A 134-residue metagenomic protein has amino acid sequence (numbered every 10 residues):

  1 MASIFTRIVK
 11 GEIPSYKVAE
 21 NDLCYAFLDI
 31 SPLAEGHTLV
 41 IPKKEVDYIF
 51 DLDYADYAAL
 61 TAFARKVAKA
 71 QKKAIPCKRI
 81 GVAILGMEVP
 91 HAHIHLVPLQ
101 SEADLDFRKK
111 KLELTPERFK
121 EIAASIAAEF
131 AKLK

Functional and structural regions predicted by a protein language model:
M1-K134: HIT superfamily nucleotide-processing domains
